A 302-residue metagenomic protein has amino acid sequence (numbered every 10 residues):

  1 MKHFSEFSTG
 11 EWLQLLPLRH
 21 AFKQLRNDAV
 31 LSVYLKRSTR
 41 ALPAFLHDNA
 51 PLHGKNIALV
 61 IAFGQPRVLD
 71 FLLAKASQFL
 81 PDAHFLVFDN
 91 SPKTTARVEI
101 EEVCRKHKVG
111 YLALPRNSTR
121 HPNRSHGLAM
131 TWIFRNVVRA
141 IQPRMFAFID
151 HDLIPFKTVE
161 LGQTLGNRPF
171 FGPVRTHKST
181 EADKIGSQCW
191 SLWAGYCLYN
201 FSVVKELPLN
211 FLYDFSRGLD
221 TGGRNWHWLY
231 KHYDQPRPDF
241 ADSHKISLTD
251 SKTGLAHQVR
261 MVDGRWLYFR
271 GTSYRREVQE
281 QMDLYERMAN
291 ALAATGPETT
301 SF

Functional and structural regions predicted by a protein language model:
K2-V33, P51, G218-F302: C-terminal catalytic/acceptor-binding lobe
D48-I57: A short, charged/proline- and glycine-enriched loop that marks the coil->beta-strand transition at the N-terminal
N56-Q65, L72: A conserved hydrophobic helix/loop-capping motif in glycosyltransferases and polysaccharide synthases
A74-A83, P92: Short, acidic, metal-binding catalytic loop of nucleotide-sugar glycosyltransferases
K93-P143: Active-site-proximal specificity loops/subdomain of glycosyltransferases
R116, I149-L153: Short acidic donor-binding/metal-coordinating loop in glycosyltransferase active sites
H126, L153-W228: Conserved catalytic core of nucleotide-sugar-dependent glycosyltransferases
F146: Short aromatic/hydrophobic "clamp" motif used to bind/position activated sugar donors
